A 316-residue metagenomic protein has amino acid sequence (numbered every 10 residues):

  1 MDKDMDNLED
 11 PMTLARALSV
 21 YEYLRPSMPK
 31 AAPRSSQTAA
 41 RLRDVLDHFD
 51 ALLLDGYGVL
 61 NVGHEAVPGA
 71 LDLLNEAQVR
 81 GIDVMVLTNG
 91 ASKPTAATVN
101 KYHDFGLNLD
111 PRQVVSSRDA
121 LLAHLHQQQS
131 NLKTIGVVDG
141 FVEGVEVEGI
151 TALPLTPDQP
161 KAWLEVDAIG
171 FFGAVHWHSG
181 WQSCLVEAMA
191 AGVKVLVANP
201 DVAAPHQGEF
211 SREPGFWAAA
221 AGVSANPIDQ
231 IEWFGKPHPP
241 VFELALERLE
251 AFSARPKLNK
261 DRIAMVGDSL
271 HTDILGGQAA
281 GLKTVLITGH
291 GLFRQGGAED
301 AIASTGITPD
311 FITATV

Functional and structural regions predicted by a protein language model:
D2-G56, N61-R80, K93-V115, L122-V316: Asp-based, Mg2+/Mn2+-dependent phosphohydrolase catalytic module
G90: Conserved phosphate/oxyanion-binding catalytic-loop motifs
